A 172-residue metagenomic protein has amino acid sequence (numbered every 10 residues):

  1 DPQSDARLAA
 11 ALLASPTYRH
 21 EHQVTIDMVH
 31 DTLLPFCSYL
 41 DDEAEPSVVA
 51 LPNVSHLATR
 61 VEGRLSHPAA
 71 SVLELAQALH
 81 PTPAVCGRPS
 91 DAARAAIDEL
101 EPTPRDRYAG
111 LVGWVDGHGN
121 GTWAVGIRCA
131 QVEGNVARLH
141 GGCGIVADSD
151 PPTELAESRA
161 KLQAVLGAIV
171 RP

Functional and structural regions predicted by a protein language model:
D1-D98, V170: Contiguous alpha-helical scaffold segments within structured protein domains that host functional hotspots
T59-P172: Conserved hydrophobic core element of enzyme catalytic domains
